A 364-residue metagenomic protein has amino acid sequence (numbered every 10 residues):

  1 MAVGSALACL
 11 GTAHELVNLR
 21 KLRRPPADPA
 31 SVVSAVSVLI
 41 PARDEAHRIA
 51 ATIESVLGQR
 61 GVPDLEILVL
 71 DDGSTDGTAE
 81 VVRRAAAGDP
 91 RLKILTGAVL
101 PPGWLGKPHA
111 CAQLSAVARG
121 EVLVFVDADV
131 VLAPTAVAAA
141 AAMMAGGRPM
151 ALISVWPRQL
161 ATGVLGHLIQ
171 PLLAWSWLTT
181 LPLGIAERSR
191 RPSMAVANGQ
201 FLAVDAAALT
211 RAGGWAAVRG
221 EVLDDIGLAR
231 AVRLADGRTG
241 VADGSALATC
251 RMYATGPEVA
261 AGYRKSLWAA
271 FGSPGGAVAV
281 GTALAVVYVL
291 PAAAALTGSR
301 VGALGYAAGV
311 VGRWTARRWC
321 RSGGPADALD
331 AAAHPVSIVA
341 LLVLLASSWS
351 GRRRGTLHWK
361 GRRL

Functional and structural regions predicted by a protein language model:
M1-V32, Q170-A174, T179-L183, H334: N-terminal membrane-anchoring/stem segments of glycan-assembly enzymes
S34-S37, E66: Cell-envelope/extracellular polymer assembly enzymes that use nucleotide-activated donors
E54-D64: Short, acidic, metal-binding catalytic loop of nucleotide-sugar glycosyltransferases
V62, D71-E80, A98-V99: A conserved acidic beta->alpha catalytic loop
G77, A128-M143: Acidic donor-binding/catalytic loop of UDP-sugar-dependent glycosyltransferases, especially processive GT2
C111, L123: Short aromatic/hydrophobic "clamp" motif used to bind/position activated sugar donors
M144, R148-P149, S154-W177, A207-T210 (+2 more regions): Catalytic donor/gating beta->alpha subdomain of glycosyltransferases that bind UDP-sugars
V278-G355: Membrane-embedded multi-pass helical conduit in multi-pass membrane proteins, especially envelope-biosynthetic
